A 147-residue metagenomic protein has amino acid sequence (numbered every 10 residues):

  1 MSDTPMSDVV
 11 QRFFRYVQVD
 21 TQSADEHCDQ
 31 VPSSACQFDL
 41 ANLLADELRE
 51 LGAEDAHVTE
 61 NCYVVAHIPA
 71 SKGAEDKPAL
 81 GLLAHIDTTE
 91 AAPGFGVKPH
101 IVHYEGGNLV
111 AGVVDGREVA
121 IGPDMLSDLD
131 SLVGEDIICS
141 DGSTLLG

Functional and structural regions predicted by a protein language model:
M1-T4: Charged, compositionally biased N-terminal leader segments and the immediate start of the first structured element
M6-S34: N-terminal capping segment at the start of a domain
V17-Q22, D39, D130-V133: Short amphipathic alpha-helical segments, especially helix-boundary/capping motifs
A24, A70, L146: Short, electropositive, low-hydrophobicity segments enriched in small/polar residues
C28-K77, G81-L83, D87, G96 (+1 more regions): A non-catalytic alpha/beta surface segment that caps or lines the substrate-entry region of metallo-dependent hydrolase
A74-G147: Active-site metal-coordination/substrate-binding segment of hydrolases, especially metallo-dependent peptidases
